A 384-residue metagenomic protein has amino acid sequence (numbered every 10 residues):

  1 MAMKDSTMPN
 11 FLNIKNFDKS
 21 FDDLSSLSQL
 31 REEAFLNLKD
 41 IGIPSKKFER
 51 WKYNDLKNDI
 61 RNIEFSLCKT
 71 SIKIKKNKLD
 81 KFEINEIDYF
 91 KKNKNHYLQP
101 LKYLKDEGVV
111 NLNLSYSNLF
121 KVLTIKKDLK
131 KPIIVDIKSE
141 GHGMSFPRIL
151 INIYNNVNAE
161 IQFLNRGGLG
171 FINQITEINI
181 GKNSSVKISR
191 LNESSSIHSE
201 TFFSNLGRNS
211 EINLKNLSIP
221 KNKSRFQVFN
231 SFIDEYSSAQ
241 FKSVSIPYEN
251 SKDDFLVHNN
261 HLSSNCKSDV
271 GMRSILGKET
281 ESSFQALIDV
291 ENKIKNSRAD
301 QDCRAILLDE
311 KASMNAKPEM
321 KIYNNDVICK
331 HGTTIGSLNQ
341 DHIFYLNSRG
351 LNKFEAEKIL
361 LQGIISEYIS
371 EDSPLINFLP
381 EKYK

Functional and structural regions predicted by a protein language model:
A2-L119: N-terminal amphipathic, basic helical "cap/leader" segment at the start of enzyme domains
I14-N16, T334-D341, I359-L360: Short acidic alpha-helix initiation/capping motifs at coil-to-helix transition points, especially at protein N-termini
N54, Q362-G363: Short secondary-structure capping/turn micro-motifs that flank functional sites
Y97-F344, S348-L351, I365-K384: Conserved beta-strand/loop scaffold segments within soluble protein domains that form the structured core and edges
